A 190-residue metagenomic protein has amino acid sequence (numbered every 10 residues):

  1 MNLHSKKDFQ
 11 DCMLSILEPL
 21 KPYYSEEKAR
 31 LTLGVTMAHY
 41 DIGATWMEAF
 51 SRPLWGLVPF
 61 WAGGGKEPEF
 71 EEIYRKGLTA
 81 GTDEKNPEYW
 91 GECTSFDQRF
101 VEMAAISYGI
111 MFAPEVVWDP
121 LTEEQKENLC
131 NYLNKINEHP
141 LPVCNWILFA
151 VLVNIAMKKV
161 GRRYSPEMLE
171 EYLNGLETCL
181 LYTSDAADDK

Functional and structural regions predicted by a protein language model:
M1-E48, E72-G77: Low-complexity, Ser/Thr/Pro/Gly-enriched N-terminal "stalk/linker" regions
N2, S51-K66, A104-D119, A150-R163: Well-ordered alpha-helical scaffold segments within catalytic/enzyme domains
P22, E26, P59-K66, A80-P87: Short helix-loop boundary/capping segments at the starts of domains
Y24-L33, G77-D83, K126-C130, E170-L181: Active-site-adjacent bridging/hinge elements
R30-F50, G81-M103, K135-L148, S184: Solvent-exposed loop and edge beta-strand segments that line ligand/cofactor-binding and catalytic clefts
F70-P140: Well-ordered mid-protein domain cores that form the structural environment of catalytic cofactors
E127-C179: Aromatic- and glycine-enriched pocket-lining scaffold segments that form the walls of small-molecule binding clefts
Y182-K190: Single conserved hydrophobic/aromatic residue that forms the stacking wall/gate of nucleotide- or nucleobase-binding
